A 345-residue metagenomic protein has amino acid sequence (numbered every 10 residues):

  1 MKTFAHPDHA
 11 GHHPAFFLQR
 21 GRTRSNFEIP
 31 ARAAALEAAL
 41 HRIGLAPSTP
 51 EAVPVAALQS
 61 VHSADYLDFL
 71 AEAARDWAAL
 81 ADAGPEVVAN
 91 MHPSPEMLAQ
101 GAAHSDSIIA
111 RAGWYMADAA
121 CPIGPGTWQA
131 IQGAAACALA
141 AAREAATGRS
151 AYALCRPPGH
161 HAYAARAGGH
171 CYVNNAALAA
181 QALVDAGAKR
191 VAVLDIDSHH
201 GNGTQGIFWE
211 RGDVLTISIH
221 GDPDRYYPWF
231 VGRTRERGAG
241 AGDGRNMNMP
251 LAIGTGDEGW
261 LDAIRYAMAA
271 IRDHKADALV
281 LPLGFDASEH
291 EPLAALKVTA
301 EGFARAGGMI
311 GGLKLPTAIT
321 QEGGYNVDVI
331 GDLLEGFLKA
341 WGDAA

Functional and structural regions predicted by a protein language model:
M1-L194, H199-A345: HDAC/HDAC-like amidohydrolase catalytic core signature
